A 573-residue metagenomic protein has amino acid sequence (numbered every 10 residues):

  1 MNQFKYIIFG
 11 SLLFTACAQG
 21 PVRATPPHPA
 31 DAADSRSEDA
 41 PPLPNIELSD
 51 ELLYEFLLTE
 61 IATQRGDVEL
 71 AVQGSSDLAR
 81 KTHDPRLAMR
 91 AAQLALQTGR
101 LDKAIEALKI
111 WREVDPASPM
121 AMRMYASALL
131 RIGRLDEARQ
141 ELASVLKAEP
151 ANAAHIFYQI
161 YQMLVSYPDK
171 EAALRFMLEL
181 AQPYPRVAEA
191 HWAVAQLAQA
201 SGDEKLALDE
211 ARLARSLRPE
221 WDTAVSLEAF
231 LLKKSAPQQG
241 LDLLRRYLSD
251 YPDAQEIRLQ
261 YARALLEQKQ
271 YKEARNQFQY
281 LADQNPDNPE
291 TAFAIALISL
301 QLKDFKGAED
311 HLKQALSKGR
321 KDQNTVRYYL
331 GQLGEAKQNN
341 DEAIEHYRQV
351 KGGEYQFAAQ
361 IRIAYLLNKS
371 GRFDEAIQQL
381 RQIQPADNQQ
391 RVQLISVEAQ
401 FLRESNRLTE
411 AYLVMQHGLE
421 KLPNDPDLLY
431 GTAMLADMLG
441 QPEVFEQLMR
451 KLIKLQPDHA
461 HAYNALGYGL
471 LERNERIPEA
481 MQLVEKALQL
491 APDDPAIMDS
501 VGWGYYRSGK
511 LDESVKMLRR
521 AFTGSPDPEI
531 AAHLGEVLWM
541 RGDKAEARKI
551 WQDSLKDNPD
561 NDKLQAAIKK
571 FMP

Functional and structural regions predicted by a protein language model:
M1, P26-P29, A33-D34, D494 (+1 more regions): A subset of signal/propeptide-processing and intrinsically disordered low-complexity segments in secreted/extracellular
M1-I7: Bacterial N-terminal signal peptides that target proteins for export
F14-A16: C-terminal motif of bacterial Sec signal peptides marking the signal peptidase cleavage site
A18-P21: Bacterial signal peptide processing site
R23-Y54: Post-signal peptide N-terminal segment of mature Sec-exported envelope proteins
L43-Q64, V72-P573: Alpha-solenoid helical repeat scaffolds
